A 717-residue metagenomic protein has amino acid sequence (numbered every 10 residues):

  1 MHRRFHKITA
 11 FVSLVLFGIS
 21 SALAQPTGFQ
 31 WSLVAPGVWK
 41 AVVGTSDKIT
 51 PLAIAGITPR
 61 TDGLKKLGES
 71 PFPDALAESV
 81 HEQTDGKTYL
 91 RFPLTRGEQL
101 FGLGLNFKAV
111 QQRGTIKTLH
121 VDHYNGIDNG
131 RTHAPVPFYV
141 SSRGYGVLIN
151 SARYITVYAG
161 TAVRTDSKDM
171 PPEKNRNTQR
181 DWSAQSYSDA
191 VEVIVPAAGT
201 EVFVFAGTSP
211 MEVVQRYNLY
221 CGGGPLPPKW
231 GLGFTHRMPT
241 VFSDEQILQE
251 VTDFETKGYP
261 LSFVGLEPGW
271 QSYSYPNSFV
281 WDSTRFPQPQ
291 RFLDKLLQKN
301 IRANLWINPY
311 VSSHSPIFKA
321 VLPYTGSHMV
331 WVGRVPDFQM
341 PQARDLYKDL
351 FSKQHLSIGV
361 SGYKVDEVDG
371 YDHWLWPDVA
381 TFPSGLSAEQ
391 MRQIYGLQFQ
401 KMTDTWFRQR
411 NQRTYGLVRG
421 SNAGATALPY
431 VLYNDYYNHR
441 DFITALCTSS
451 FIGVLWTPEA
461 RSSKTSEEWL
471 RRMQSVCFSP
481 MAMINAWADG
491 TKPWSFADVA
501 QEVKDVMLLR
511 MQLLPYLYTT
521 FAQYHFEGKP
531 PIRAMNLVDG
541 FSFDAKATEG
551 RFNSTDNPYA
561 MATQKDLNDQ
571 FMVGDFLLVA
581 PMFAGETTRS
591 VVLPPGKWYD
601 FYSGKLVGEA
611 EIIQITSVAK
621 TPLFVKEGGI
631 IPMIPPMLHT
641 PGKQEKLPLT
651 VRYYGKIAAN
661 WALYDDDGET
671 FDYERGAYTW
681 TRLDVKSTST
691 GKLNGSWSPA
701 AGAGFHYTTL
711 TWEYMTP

Functional and structural regions predicted by a protein language model:
M1-F5: N-terminal secretory signal peptides that target proteins for export/translocation
T9-S20: Bacterial N-terminal signal peptides
V12-S13, T548, T711: Compositionally biased non-globular segments, especially hydrophobic aliphatic-rich helices of signal peptides
I19-T27: Bacterial Sec-dependent signal peptides at the C-terminal "C-region" and cleavage site
P26-T58, K66-K620, D667-Y673: Catalytic-domain carbohydrate-binding cleft regions of carbohydrate-active enzymes
K620, V625-P717: Accessory, solvent-exposed terminal regions and/or long lumenal/extracellular loops of proteins
